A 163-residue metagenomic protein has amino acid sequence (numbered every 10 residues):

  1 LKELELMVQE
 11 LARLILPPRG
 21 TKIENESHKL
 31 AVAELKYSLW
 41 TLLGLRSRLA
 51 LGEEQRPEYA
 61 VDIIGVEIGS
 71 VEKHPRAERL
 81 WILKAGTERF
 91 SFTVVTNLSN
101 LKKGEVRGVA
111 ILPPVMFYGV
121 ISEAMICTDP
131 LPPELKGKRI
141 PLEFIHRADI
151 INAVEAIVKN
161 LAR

Functional and structural regions predicted by a protein language model:
L1-R163: Phosphate-backbone binding interfaces of nucleic-acid-interacting proteins
